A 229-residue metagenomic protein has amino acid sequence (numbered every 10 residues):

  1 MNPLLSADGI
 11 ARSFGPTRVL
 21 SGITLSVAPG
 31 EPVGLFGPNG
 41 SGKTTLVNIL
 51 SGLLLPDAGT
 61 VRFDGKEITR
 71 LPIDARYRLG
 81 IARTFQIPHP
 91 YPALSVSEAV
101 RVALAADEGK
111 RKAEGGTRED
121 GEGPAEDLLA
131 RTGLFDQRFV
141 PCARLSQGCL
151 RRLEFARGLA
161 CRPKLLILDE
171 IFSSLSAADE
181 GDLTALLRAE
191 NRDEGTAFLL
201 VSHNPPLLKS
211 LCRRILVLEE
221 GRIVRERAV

Functional and structural regions predicted by a protein language model:
F36-P38: The feature captures the beta-strand-to-loop junction immediately N-terminal to the Walker
S51: Helix-to-loop junction immediately C-terminal to a conserved catalytic motif
G59-K66, Y77-L79: Conserved ABC transporter NBD signature motif
L128-S146: Conserved ABC nucleotide-binding domain
L166-D169: Catalytic Walker B motif of ABC-type/P-loop ATPase nucleotide-binding domains
S202-H203: H-loop/switch region of ABC-family ATPase nucleotide-binding domains
